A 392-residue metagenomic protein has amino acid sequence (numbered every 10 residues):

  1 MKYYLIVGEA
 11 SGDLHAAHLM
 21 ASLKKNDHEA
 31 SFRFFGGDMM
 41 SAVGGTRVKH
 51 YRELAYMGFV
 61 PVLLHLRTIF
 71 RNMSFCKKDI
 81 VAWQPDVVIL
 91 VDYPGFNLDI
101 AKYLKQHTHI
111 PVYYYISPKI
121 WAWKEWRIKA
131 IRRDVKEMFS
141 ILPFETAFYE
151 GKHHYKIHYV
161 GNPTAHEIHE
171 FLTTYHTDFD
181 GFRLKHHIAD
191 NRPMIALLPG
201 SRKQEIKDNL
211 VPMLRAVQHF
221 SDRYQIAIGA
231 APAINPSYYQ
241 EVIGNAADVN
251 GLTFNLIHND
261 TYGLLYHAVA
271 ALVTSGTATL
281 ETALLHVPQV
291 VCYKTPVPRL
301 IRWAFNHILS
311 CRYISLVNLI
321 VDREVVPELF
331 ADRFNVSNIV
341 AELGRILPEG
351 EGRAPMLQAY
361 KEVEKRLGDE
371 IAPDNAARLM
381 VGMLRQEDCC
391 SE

Functional and structural regions predicted by a protein language model:
M1-E392: Nucleotide-activated sugar donor-binding and catalytic core shared by glycosyltransferases and related lipid-linked
